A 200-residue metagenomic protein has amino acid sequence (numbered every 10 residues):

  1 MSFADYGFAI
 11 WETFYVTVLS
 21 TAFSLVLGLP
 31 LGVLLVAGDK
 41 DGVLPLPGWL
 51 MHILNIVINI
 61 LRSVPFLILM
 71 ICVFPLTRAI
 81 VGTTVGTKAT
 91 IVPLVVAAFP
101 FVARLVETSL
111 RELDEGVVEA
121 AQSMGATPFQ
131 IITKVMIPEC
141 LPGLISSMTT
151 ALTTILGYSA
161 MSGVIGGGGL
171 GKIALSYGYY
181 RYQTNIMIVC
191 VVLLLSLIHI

Functional and structural regions predicted by a protein language model:
M1-S20, P47-N55: Periplasmic/extracellular loop-to-transmembrane helix junction in inner-membrane transport proteins
G7-G38, M148: Transmembrane alpha-helix signature in integral membrane proteins
F8, E12-V16, N59-F101, N185-L193: Loop-to-helix entry region at the N-terminal start of transmembrane alpha-helices in multi-pass membrane transporters
V18, P128-S159: Transmembrane alpha-helices
L34-C72, L94, F99, R104-T108: Cytoplasmic-entry segments and transmembrane alpha-helices of multi-pass inner-membrane transporters
L110-C140, G167, Y180: Short helix-to-coil transition segments within interhelical loops that connect adjacent transmembrane helices
Y158-I188: Glycine-rich helix-loop "coupling/hinge" segments at transmembrane-helix boundaries in multipass transporters
I198-I200: Conserved small/polar residues in nucleotide/adenosyl-binding loops
